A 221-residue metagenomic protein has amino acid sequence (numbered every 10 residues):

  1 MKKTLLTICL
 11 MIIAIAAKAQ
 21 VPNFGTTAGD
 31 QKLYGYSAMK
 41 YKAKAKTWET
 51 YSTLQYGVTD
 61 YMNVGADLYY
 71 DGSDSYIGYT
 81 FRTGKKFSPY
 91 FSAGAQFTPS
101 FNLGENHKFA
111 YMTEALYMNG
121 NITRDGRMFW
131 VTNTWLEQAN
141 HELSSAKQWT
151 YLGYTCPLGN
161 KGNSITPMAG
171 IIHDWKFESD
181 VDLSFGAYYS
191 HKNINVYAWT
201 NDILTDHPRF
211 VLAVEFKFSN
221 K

Functional and structural regions predicted by a protein language model:
M1-T4: Positively charged n-region of N-terminal signal peptides that target proteins for export
L6-I8: Sec-dependent N-terminal signal peptides
L10-K18: Hydrophobic h-region of N-terminal signal peptides that target proteins for export in Gram-negative bacteria
A17-Y41, K221: Outer-membrane beta-barrel biogenesis signature
D30-Y34, T59-Y61, K86-Y90, T123-R127 (+4 more regions): Strand-connecting loop/turn motifs
L33-T50, Q55-Y56, D60-Y151, P167-I171 (+1 more regions): Outer-membrane pore/translocation modules
R82, F185, D206-K221: Outer-membrane beta-barrel "beta-signal"
G159-N195: Glycine/small-residue-rich hydrophobic helix-like segments
